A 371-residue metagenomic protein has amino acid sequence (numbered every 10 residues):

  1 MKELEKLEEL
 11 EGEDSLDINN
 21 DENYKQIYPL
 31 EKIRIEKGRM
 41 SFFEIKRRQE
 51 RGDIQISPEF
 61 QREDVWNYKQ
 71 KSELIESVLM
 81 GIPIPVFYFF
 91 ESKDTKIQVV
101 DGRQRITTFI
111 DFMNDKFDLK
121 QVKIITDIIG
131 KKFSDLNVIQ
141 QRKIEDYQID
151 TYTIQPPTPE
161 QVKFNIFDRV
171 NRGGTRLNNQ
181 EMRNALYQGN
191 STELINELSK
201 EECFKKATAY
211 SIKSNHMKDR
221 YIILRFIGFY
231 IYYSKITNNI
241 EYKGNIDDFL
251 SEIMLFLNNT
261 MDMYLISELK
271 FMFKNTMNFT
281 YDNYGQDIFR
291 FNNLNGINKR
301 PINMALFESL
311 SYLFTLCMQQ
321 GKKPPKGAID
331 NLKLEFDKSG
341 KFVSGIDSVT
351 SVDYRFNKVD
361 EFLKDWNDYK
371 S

Functional and structural regions predicted by a protein language model:
K2-E44, P58-M254, P325-D330, L334-D353: Basic- and aromatic-enriched surface patches that contact anionic nucleotides/nucleic acids
I56-Q61, E197-I212, N275-I297: Short amphipathic alpha-helical segments and their helix-coil junctions
I223, F229-S371: C-terminal subdomains that position terminal phosphate/3'-OH groups for nucleotidyl transfer/ligation, primarily on
